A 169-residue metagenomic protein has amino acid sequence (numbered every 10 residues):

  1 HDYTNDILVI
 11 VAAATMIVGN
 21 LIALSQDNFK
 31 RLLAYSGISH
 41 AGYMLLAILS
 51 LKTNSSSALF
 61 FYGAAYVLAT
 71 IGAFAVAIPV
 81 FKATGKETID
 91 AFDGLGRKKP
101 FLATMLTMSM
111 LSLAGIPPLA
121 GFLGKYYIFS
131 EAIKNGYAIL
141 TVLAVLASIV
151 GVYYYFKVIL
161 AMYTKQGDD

Functional and structural regions predicted by a protein language model:
H1-D169: Alpha-helical transmembrane segments of multi-pass membrane proteins predominantly involved in bioenergetics
